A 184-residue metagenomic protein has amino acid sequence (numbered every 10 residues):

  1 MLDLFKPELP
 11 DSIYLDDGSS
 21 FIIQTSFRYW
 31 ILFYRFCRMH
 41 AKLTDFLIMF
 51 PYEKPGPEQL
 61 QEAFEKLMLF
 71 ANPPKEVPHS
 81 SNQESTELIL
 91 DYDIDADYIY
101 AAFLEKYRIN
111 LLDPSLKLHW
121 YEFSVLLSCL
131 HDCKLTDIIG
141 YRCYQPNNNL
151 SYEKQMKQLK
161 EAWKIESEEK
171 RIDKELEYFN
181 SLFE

Functional and structural regions predicted by a protein language model:
M1-K54: Short N-terminal mixed-charge amphipathic segments
I13, F21-I23, L67-F70, Y92 (+2 more regions): Generic structural hydrophobic/aromatic packing signal, biased to beta-strands
K42-D45, Q59, A63, D95 (+1 more regions): Residue-level detector of well-ordered alpha-helical segments, enriched for hydrophobic/aromatic packing positions
F50-N82: A glycine-rich, hydrophobic loop/mini-helix early in the fold
P73-E184: C-terminal charged interaction modules
